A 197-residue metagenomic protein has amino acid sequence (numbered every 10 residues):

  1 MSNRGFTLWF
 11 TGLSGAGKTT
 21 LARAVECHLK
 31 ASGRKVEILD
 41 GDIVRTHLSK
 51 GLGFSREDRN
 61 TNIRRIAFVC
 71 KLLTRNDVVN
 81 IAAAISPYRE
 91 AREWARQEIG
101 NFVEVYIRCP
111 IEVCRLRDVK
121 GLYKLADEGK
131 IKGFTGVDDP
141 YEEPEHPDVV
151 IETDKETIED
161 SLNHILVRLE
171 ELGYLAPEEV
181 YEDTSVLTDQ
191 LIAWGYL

Functional and structural regions predicted by a protein language model:
M1-T7: Extreme N-terminal, non-catalytic leader segments that precede Walker-type/kinase nucleotide-binding cores
F10: Hydrophobic anchor at the beta1->P-loop junction of P-loop NTPases
S14: The conserved Walker
K18: Conserved lysine of the Walker
R23-F68: Conserved substrate/cofactor phosphate-moiety recognition/catalytic segment in nucleotide-dependent phosphotransferases
H47-G53, D58, C70-D127, G133: ATP-dependent NMP and nucleoside kinases share a basic, alpha-helical "lid"
R108-I111, L116-L166, L172-P177: Small-molecule kinase domains that catalyze NTP-dependent phosphoryl transfer to phosphate-bearing small molecules
Y181-L197: Catalytic domains that recognize anionic headgroups
